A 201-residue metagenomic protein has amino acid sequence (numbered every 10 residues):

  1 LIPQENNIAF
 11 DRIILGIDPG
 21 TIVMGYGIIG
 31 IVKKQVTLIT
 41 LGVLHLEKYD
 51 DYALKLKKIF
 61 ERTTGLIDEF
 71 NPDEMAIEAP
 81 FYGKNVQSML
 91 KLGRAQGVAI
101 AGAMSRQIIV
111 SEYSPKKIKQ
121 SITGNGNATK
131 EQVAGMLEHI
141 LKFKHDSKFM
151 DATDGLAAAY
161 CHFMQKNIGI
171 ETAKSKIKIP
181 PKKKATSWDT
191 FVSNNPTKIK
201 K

Functional and structural regions predicted by a protein language model:
L1-K201: Phosphate- and other anionic-substrate recognition elements at nucleic-acid/protein interfaces
